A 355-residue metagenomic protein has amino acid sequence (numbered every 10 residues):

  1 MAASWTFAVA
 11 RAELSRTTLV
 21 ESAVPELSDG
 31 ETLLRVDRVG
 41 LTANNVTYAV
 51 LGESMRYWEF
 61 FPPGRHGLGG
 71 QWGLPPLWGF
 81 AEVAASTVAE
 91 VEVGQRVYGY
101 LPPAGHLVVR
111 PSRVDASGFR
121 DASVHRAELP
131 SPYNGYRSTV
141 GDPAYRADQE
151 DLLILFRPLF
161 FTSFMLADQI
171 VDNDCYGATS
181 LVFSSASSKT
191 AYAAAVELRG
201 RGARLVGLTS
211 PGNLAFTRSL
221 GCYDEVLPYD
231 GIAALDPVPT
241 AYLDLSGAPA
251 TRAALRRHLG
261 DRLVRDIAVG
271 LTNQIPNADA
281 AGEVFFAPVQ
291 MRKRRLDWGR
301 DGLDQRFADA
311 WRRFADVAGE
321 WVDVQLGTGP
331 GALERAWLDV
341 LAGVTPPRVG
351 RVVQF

Functional and structural regions predicted by a protein language model:
R11-R38, A43-N45: A short N-terminal beta-strand-loop micro-motif at the entrance of redox/enzyme domains
L27-V39, E53-L107: Glycine-rich beta-strand-centered segment in the early N-terminal region that forms part of a ligand/cofactor-binding
Y100-T179: NAD(P)H dinucleotide-binding glycine-rich loop of Rossmann-like/cofactor-binding domains, especially the beta1-alpha1
A191-Y192: N-terminal Rossmann-fold NAD(P) dinucleotide-binding loop
R199-R252: Adenosine-nucleotide cofactor-binding segment
D224-I232, A287, Q325-G329: Short acidic-hydrophobic, aromatic-tinged amphipathic segments that line or gate anion-handling sites
A253-F314: Glycine-rich phosphate-binding loop and adjacent beta-alpha segment of Rossmann(oid) nucleotide-cofactor-binding
R292-F355: C-terminal hydrophobic helical "lid"/dimerization subdomain of Rossmann-like NAD(P)H-dependent oxidoreductases
